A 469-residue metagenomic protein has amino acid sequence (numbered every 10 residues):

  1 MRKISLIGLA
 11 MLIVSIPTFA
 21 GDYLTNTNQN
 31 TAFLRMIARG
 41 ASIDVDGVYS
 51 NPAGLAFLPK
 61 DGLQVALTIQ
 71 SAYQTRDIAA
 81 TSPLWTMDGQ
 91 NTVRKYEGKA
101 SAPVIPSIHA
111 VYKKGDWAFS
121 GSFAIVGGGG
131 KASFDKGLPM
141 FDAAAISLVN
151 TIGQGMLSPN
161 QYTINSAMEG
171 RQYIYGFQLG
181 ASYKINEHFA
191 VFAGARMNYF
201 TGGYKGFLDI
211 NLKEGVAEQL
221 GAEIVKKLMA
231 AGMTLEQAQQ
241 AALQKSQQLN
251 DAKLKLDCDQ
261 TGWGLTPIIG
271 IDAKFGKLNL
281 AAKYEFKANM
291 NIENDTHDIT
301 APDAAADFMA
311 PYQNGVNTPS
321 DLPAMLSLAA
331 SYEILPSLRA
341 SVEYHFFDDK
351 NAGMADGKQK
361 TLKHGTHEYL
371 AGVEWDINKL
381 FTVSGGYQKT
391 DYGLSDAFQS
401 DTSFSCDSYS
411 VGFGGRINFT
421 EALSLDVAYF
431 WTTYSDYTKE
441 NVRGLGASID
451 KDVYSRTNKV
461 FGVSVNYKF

Functional and structural regions predicted by a protein language model:
I16-G128, F404, F430: N-terminal, post-signal peptide beta-strand-biased segments of exported outer-membrane/organellar beta-barrel and other
D46, S101-P106, Y173-F177, W263-P267 (+4 more regions): Residues that define the transmembrane beta-barrel architecture of outer-membrane proteins
L63, D116-F119, H188-V191, K277-L280 (+3 more regions): Repeated loop/turn-to-beta-strand initiation elements of outer-membrane beta-barrel proteins
V65-Y73, G121-I125, A193-M197, A282-F286 (+3 more regions): Transmembrane beta-barrel strands of outer-membrane/channel proteins
P83-N91, D135-N165, G203-C258, I292-G315 (+2 more regions): Solvent-exposed loop segments that connect transmembrane elements
Y112-K114, Y183, I269-F275, Y284 (+5 more regions): Residue-level signature of outer-membrane beta-barrel architecture
I268-E293, G315-G393: Detector for outer-membrane/organellar transmembrane beta-barrel domains, recognizing the amphipathic beta-strand
G415-I417, Y429, S455-F469: Outer-membrane beta-barrel "beta-signal"
